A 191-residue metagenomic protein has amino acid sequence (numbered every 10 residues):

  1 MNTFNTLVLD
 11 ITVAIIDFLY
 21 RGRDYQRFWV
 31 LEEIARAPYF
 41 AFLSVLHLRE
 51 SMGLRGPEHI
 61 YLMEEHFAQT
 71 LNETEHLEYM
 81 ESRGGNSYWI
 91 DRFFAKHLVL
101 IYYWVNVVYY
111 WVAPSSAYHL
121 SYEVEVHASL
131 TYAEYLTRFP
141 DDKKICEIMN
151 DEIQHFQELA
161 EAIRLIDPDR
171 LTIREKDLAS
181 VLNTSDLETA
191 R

Functional and structural regions predicted by a protein language model:
M1-R191: Non-heme di-metal
